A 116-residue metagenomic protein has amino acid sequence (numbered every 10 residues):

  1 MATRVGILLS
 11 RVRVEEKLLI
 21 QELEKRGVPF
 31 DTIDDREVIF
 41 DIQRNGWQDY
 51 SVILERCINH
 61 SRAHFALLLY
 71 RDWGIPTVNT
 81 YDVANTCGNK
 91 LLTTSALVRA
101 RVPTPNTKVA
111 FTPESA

Functional and structural regions predicted by a protein language model:
A2-D31: Short, charged N-terminal beta->alpha structural module
A2-L9, N45, R71-G74, A84-A116: Active-site nucleotide/adenylate-binding loops and adjacent lid/helix of ATP-dependent enzymes
R11-V12, I58-N59, K108: Structured beta->alpha junctions
V14, S61, S115: Short alpha-helical
D31-D72, V78-C87: N-terminal glycine-rich "phosphate-gripper" loop used for MgATP/nucleotide binding and carboxylate activation
